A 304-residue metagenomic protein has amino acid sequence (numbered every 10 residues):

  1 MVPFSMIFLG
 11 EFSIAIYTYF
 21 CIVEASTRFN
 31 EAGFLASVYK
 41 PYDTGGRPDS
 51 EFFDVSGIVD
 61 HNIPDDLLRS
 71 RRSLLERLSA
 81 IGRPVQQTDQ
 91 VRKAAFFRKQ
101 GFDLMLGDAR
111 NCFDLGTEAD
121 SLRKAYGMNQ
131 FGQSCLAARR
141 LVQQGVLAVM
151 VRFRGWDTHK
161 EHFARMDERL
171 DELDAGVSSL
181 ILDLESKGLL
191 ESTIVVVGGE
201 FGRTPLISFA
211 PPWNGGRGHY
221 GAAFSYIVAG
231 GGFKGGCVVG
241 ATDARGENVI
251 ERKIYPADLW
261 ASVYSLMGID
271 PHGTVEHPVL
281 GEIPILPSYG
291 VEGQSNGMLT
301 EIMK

Functional and structural regions predicted by a protein language model:
M1-K304: Ligand-binding pockets and gating/stacking loops
